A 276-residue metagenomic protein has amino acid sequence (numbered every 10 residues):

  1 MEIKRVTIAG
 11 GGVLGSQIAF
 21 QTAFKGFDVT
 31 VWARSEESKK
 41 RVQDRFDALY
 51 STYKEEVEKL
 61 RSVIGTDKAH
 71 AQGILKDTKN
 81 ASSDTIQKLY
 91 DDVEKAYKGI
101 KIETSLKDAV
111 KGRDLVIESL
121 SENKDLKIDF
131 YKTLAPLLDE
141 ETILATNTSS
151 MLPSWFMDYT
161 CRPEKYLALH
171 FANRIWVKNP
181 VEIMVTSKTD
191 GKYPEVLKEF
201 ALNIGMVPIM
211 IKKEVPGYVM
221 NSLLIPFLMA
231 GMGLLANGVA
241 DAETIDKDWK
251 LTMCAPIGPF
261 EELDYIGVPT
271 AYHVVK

Functional and structural regions predicted by a protein language model:
G11-G12: Glycine-rich Rossmann-fold phosphate-binding loop(s) that bind the pyrophosphate of adenine dinucleotide cofactors
G15-S16: N-terminal Rossmann-fold NAD(P) dinucleotide-binding loop
T22: Aromatic pocket-lining residues of Rossmann-like dinucleotide-binding sites
R34-E37, R41, T52-I143, M151: Rossmann-like NAD(P)-binding element
I143-K213: Rossmann-fold dinucleotide-binding core
W176-K178, L202-P226, I257-I266: Conserved Rossmann-fold dehydrogenase catalytic segment
D241, K247-K276: Interdomain hinge/lid region at the active-site interface of Rossmann-like NAD(P)-dependent oxidoreductases
